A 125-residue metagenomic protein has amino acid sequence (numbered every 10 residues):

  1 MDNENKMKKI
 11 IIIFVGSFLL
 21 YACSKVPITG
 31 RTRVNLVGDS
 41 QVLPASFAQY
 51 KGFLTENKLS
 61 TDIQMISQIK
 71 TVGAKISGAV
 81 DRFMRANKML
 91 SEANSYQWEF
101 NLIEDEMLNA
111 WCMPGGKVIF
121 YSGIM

Functional and structural regions predicted by a protein language model:
M1-D2, M89: Intrinsically disordered low-complexity regions specifically enriched for long asparagine
D2-C23: Sec-dependent bacterial lipoprotein signal peptides
S24-M125: Peri-catalytic and regulatory segments of divalent metal-dependent proteins
